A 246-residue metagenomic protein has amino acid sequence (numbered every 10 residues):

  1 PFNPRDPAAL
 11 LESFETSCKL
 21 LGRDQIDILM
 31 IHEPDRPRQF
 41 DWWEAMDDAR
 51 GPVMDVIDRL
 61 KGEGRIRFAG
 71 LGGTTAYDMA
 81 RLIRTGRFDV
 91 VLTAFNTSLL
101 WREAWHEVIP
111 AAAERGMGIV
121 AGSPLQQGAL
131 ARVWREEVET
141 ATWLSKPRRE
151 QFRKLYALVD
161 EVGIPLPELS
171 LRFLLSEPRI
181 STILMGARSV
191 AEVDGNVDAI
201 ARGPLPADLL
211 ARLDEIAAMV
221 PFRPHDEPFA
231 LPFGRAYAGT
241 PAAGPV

Functional and structural regions predicted by a protein language model:
P1-L11, F40-M46: Active-site mouth loops of central-metabolism enzymes
D6, E12, D27-M30, P206: A diffuse structural propensity rather than consistent per-protein peaks
D6-L20, T74-L82: Short, acidic/polar
L20-I26: A glycine-rich helix->loop->beta "capping" turn within Rossmann-like NAD(P)(H)-dependent oxidoreductase domains
D27, P34-V220, P232-V246: Beta/alpha (TIM)-barrel catalytic core signal, keyed to glycine-rich beta->alpha loops juxtaposed to Asp/Glu that bind
P228: Conserved PLP cofactor-binding pocket of PLP-dependent enzymes
